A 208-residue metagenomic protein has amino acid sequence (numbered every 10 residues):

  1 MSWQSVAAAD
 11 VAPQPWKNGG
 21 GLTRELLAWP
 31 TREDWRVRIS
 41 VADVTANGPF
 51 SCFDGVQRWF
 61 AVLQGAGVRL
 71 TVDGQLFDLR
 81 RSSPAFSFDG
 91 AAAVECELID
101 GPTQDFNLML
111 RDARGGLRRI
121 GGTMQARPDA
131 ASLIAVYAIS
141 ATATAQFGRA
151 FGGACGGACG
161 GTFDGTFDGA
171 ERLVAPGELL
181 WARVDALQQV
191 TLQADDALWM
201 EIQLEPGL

Functional and structural regions predicted by a protein language model:
M1-L208: Jelly-roll (double-stranded beta-helix
